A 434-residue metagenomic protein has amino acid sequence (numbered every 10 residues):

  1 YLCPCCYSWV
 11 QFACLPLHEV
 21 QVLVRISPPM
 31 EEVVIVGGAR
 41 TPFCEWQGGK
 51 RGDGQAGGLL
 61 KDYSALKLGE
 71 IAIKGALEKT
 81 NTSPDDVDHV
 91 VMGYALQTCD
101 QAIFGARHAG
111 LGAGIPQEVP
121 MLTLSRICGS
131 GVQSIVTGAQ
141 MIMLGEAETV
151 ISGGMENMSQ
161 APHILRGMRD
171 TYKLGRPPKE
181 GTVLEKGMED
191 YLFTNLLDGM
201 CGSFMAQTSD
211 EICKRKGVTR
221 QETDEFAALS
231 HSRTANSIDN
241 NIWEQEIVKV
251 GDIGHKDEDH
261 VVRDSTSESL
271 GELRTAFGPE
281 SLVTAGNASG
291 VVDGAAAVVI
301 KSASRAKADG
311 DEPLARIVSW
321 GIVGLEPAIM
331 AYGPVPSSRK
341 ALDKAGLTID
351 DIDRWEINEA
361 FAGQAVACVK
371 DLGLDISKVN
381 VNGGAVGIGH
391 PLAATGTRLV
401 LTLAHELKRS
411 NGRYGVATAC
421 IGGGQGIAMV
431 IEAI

Functional and structural regions predicted by a protein language model:
P28-A95, C99-A109, A113, T208-R220 (+4 more regions): Conserved active-site "lid/cap" helical segment
A39-P42, W46-K50, G54-I71, K79 (+3 more regions): N-terminal extracellular/periplasmic Venus flytrap/periplasmic-binding protein-like
L59-V150, G154-K173, I247-E258, A328-I329 (+1 more regions): Conserved beta-ketoacyl condensing-enzyme motif
Y63, Y94-V150, E185-M188, M200-F204 (+3 more regions): Conserved catalytic cysteine-centered active-site region of acyl-thioester-dependent Claisen-condensing enzymes
L124-E156, I164, C213-I242, A297-S304 (+3 more regions): Active-site-proximal alpha-helical scaffold in enzymes
T149-E211: Flexible glycine-/small-residue-enriched beta->alpha junction loops that bind anionic phosphate/pyrophosphate groups
D210, E246, I253, V318-G387: Active-site pocket-lining segment
